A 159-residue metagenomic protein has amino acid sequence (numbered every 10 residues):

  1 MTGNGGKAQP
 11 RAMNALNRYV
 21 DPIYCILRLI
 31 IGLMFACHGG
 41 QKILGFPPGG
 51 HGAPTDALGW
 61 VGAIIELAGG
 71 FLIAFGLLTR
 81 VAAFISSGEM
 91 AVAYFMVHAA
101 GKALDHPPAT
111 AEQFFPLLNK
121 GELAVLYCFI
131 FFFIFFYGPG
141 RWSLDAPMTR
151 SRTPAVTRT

Functional and structural regions predicted by a protein language model:
T2-L44, L58-I64, A68-T159: Extended, low-polarity transmembrane helix blocks
P47: Short, conserved active-site entrance elements at the starts or edges of catalytic domains
G50-W60: Short, amphipathic, aromatic/basic-enriched membrane-interface segments that mark the entry/exit of transmembrane
